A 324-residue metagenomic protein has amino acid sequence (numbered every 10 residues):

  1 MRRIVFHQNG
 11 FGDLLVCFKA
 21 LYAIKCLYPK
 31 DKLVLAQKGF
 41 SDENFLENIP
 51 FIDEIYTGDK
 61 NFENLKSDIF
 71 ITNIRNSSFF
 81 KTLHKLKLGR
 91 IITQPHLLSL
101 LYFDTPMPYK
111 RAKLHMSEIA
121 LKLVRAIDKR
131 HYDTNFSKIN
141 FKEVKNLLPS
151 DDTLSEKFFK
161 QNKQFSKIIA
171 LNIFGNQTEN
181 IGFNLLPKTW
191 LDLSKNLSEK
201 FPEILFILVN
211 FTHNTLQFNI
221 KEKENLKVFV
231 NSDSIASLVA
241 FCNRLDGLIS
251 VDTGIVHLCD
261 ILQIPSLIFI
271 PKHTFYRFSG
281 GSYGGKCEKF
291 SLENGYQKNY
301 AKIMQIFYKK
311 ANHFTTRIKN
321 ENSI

Functional and structural regions predicted by a protein language model:
M1-I324: Catalytic machinery of carbohydrate-active enzymes, primarily nucleotide-sugar-dependent glycosyltransferases
